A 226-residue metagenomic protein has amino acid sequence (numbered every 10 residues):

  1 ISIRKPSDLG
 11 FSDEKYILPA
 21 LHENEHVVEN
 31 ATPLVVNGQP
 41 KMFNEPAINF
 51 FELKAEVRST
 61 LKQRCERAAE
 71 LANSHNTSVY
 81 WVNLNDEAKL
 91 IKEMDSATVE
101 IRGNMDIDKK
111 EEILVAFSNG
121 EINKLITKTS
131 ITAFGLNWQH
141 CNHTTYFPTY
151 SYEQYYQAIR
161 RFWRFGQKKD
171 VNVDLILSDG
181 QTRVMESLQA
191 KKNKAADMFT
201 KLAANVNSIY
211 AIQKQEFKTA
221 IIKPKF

Functional and structural regions predicted by a protein language model:
I1-P6: Post-DEXD/H (motif II) to motif III coupling segment of the RecA-like Helicase ATP-binding lobe
D8-V99, G103-D106: Conserved helicase/translocase motor-coupling segment
V79-W81, A97-T132: Conserved helicase ATPase core of P-loop NTP-dependent helicases/translocases
W81, T127-K128, T145-T149, I176-L177: Conserved beta-strand segments of the P-loop GTPase G domain that flank and frequently precede/overlap
E87-I91, F134, Q154, R183-V184: Phosphate- and divalent-cation-binding pockets in alpha/beta enzyme and binding domains that engage nucleotide-derived
L125, H143-T145, F162: Short, well-ordered beta-strand core segments
L136-P148, V171-D174: A short beta-strand element within the Helicase C-terminal
Y150-F226: A conserved SF2-helicase RecA2
